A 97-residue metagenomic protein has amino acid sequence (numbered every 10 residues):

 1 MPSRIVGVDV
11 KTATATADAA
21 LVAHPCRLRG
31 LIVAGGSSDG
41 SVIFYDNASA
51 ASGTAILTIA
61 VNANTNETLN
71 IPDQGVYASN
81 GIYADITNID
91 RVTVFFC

Functional and structural regions predicted by a protein language model:
M1-C97: Surface-exposed, low-hydrophobicity beta-strand/loop segments enriched in small/polar/acidic residues
